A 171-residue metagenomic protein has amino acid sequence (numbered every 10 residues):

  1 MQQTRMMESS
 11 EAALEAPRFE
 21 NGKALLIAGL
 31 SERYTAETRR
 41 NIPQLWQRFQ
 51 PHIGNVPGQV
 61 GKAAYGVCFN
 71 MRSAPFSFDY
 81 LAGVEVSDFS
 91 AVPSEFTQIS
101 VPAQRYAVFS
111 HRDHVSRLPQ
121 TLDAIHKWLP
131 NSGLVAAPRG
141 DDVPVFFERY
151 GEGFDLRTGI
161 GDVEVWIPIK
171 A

Functional and structural regions predicted by a protein language model:
M1-A171: A solvent-exposed interaction/effector surface
